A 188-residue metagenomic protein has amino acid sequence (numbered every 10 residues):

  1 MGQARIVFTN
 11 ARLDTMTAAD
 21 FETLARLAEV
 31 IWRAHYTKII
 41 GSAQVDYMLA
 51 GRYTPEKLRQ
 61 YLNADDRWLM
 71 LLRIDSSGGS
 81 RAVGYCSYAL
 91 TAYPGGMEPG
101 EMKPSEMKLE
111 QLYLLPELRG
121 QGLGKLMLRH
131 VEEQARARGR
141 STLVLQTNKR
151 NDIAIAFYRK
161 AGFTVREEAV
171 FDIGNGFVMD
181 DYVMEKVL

Functional and structural regions predicted by a protein language model:
M1-R5: Eukaryotic N-terminal low-complexity, Ser/Thr- and Lys/Arg-rich leader segments that predominantly function as
I6-T9, T15-F21, A25-E117, K125-H130 (+4 more regions): Acetyl-CoA-dependent GNAT
F8, E106-M107, S141-V144, N148-I155 (+1 more regions): C-terminal "cap" of GNAT-fold acetyltransferases
Q121: Flexible nucleotide-binding loop
